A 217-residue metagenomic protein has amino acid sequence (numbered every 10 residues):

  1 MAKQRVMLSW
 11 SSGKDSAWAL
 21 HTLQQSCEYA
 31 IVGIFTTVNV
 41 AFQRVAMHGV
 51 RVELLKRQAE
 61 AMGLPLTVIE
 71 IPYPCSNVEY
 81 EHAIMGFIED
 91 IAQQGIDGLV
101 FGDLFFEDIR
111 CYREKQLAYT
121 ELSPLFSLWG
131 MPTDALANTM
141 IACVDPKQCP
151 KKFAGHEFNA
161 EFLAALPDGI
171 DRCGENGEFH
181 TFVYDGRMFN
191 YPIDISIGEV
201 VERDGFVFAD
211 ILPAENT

Functional and structural regions predicted by a protein language model:
M1-T217: Nucleotide-activated chemistry modules centered on ATP-dependent adenylation/adenylyltransferase
